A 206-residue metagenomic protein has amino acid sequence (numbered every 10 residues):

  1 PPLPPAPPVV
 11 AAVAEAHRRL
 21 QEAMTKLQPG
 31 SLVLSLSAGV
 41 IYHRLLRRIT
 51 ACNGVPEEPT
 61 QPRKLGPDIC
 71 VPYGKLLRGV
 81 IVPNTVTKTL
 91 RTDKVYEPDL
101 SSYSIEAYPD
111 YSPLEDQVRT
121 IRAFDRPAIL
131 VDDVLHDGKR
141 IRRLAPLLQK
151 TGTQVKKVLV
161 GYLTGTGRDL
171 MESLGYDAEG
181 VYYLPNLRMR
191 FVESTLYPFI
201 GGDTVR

Functional and structural regions predicted by a protein language model:
P1-R206: PRPP-associated nucleotide enzymes
